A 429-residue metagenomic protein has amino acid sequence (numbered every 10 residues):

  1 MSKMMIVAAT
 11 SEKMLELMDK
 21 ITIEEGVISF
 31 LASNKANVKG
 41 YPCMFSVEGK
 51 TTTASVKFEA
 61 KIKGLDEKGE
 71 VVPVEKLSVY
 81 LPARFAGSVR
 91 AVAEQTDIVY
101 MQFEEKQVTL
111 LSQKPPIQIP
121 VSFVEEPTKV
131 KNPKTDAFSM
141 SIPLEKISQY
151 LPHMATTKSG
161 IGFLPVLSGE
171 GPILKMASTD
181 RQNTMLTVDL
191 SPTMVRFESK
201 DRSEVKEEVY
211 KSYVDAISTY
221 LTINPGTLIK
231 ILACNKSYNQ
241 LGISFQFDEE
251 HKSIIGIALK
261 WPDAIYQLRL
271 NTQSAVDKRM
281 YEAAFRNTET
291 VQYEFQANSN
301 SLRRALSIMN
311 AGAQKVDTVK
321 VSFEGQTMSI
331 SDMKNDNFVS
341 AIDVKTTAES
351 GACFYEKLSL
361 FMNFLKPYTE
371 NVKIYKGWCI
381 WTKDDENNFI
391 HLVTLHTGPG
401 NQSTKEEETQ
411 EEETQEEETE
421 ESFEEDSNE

Functional and structural regions predicted by a protein language model:
M1-H153, G171-E429: DNA polymerase sliding clamps and clamp-related checkpoint/processivity subunits
T157: Basic, Lys/Arg- and aromatic-enriched nucleic-acid-binding interface segment
I161-P172: A glycine-rich, acidic short-motif signal
